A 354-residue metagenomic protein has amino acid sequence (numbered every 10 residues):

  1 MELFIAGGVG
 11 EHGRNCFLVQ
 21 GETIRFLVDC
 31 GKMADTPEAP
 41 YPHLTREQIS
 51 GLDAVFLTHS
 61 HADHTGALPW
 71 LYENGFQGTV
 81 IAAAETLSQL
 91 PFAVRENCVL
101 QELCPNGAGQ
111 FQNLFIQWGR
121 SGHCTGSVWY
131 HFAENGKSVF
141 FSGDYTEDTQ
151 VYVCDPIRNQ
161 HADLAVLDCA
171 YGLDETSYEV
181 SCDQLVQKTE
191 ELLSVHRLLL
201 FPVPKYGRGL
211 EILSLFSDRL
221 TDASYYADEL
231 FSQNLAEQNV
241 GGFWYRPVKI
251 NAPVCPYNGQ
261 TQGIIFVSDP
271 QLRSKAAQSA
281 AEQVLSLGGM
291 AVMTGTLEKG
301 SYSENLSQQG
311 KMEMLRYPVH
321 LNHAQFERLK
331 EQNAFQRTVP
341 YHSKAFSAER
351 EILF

Functional and structural regions predicted by a protein language model:
M1-F4, R25: Extreme N-terminal starter segment of soluble prokaryotic enzymes
G7, L27-G31, L52-D63, A67-L68 (+10 more regions): Active-site neighborhood of phospho(di)ester-bond hydrolases with catalytic His/Asp-centered motifs
V9-R14, L18-L57, H61-A62, G66-Q77 (+3 more regions): Pre-active-site segment of Zn-dependent metallo-hydrolases
E11, D218, P253-F354: C-terminal regulatory/interaction regions
L18-G21, G109-L164: Catalytic core of the metallo-beta-lactamase
A84-S127, E134-N135, V240-Q262: Metallo-beta-lactamase
L167-D183, L306-H320: Glycine-rich phosphate-binding "P-loop"
Y178-P247, R328-F354: Binuclear metal-ion centers of metallo-dependent hydrolases, dominated by the metallo-beta-lactamase
